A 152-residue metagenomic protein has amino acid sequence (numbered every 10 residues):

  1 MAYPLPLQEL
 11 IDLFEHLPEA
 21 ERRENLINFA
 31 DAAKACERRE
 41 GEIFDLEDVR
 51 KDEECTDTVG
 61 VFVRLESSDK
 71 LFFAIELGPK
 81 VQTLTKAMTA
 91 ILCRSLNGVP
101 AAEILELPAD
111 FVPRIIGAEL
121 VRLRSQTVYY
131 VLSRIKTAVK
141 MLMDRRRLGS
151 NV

Functional and structural regions predicted by a protein language model:
M1-A33: Charge-rich, low-complexity N-terminal segments
R39-E47: Short Pro/Gly-enriched beta-strand edge/turn motifs at strand-loop
V49-E53: Short Gly/Pro-enriched turn/cap motifs at secondary-structure boundaries
D57-L65: Short beta-strand elements
R64-Q82, R94-N97: Conserved interaction-surface patches within small, structured recognition/assembly domains
L84-T89: Catalytic-loop motifs flanking and including active-site residues across diverse enzymes
I91-L105: Long, amphipathic alpha-helical coupling/dimerization segments that relay conformational signals between
A102-L107, F111-V152: C-terminal binding/interaction regions
